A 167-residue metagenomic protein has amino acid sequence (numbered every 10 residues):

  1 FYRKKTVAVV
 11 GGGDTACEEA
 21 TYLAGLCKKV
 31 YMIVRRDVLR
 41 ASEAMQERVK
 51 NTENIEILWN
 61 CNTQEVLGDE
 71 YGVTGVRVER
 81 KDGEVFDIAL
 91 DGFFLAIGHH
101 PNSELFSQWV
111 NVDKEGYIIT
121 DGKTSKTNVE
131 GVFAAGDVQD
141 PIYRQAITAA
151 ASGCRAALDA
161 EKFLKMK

Functional and structural regions predicted by a protein language model:
F1-L26, T120-G122: Glycine-rich dinucleotide-binding loop and its adjacent helix/turn
R3-K5, N60, V129: Phosphate-coordination loops involved in phosphoryl transfer and adenosine-cofactor binding
V10, A96-I97, N128, A135: Short, well-ordered coil/turn residues at beta-beta hairpins and beta-strand->alpha-helix junctions within
G12, R35, D137: Cofactor-binding loop segments of dinucleotide-utilizing enzymes, especially the Rossmann-like FAD- and NAD(P)+-binding
C17-T21, V129, A135-K167: A conserved FAD-binding loop/helix module that cradles the flavin
A24-G122, K162-M166: A Rossmann-like FAD-binding core segment of flavoenzymes
V110-A134, V138-P141: FAD-binding beta-loop-beta segment adjacent to the flavin cofactor pocket
